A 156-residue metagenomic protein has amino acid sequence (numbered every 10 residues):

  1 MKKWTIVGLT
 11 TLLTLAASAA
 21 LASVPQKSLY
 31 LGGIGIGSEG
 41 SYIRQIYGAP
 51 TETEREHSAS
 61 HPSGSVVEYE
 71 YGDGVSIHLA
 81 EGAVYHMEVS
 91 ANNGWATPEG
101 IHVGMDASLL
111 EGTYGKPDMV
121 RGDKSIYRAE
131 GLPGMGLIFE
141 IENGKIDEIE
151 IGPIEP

Functional and structural regions predicted by a protein language model:
M1-G8: Bacterial N-terminal signal peptides that target proteins for export
G8-L9, L13-T14: N-terminal prepro-regions of secreted/extracellular proteins
A17-A19: N-terminal signal peptide c-region/cleavage motif recognized by signal peptidases
V24, G40-E81, H102-P156: A cross-family detector of function-defining hotspots
K27-I34, G94-I101: Second-shell loop/turn segments in exported
V84-H86, S90-A96, V103: A low-complexity, Ser/Thr/Gly/Pro-enriched, surface-exposed linker/loop concept that marks segments flanking
